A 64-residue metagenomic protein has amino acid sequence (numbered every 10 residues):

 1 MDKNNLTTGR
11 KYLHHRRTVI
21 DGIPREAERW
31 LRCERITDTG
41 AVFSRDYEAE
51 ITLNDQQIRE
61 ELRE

Functional and structural regions predicted by a protein language model:
M1-T7: Mixed-charge, Lys/Arg-rich low-complexity intrinsically disordered regions
T7-T8, T37: Ala/Thr-enriched low-complexity intrinsically disordered regions
R17-D21: Short, charged beta-turn/beta-strand-edge "cap" motif at the junction between a beta-strand and an adjacent loop
I23-I51: Basic/aromatic-rich interaction segments and small domains that mediate binding to polyanionic partners
D46-E64: Intrinsically disordered, low-complexity, charged/polar segments
